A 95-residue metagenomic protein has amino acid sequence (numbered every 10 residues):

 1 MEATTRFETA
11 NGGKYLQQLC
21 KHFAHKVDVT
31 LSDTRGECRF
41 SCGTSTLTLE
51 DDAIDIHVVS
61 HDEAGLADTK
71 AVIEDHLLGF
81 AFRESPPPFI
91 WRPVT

Functional and structural regions predicted by a protein language model:
M1, T46, P93-T95: Eukaryotic, polar/proline-rich low-complexity intrinsically disordered regions
M1-Q18: Short glycine-/aliphatic-rich beta-strand segments at the starts of folded cytosolic domains
E2, D33-E37, D51-D55: A generic structural signal for beta-strand entry/edge sites
E8, T30, T48, A71 (+1 more regions): Charged, terminal alpha-helix-loop-beta segments that serve as non-catalytic nucleic-acid engagement and/or assembly
H25-S45: Ser/Thr-rich, low-complexity intrinsically disordered terminal regions
S41, S45-S60: Beta-strand/loop substructures that line and gate deep hydrophobic ligand-binding cavities in soluble
V58-T95: C-terminal structural segments of small proteins and small subunits
